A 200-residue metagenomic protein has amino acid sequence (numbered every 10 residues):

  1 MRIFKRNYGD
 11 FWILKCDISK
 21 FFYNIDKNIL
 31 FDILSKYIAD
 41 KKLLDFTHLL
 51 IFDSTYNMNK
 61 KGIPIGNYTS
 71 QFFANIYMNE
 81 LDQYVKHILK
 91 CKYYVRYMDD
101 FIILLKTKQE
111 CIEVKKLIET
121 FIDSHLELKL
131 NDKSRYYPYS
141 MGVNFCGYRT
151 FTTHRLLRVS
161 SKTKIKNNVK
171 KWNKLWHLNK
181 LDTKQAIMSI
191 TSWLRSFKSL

Functional and structural regions predicted by a protein language model:
M1-M98, I102-L117, Y137-S140, S189: Conserved polymerase palm-domain catalytic core
L34, I122-D123, V143: Hydrophobic alpha-helix position signal
I38, E119-E127: A common structural junction motif
T47, E127-D132: A short, aromatic/hydrophobic, helix- or strand-capping loop or linear motif that either lines the entrance/gate
H48-L50, Y84, F121, F151 (+1 more regions): Bulky hydrophobic/aromatic packing residues
K86-L89, L126, N173, H177: Secondary-structure transition/hinge residues
K90-C91, E127-L128, Y148: Short aromatic/hydrophobic-glycine micro-motifs
I112-E113, L130-L200: Right-hand nucleic-acid polymerase module
